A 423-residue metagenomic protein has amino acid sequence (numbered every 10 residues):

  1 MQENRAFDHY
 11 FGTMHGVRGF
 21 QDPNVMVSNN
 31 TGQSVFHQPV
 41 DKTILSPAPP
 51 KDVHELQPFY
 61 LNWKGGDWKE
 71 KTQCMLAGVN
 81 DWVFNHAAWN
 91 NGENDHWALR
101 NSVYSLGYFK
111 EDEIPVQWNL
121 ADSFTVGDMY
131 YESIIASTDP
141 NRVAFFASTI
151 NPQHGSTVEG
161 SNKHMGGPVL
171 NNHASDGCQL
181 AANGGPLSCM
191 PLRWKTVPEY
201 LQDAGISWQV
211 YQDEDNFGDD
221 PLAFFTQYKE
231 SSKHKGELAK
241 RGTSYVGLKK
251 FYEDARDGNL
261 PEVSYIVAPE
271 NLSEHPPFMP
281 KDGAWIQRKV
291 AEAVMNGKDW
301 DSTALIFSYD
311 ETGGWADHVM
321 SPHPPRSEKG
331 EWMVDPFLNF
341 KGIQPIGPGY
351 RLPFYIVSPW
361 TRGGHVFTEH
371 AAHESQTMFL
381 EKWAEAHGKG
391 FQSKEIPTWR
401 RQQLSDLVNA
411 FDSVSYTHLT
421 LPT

Functional and structural regions predicted by a protein language model:
M1-L419: N-terminal pro-sequences and low-complexity stem/linker regions of secreted or lumenal proteins
